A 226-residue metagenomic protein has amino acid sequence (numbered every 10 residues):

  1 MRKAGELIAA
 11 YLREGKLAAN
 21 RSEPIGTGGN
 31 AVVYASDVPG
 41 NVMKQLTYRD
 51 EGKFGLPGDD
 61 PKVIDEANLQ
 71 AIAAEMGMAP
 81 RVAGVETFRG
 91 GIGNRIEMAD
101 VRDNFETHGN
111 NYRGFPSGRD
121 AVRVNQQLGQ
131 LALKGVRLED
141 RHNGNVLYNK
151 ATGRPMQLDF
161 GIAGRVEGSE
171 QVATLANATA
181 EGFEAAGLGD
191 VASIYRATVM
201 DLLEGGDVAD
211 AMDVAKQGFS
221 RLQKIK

Functional and structural regions predicted by a protein language model:
A4-V38: ATP-binding glycine-rich phosphate-binding loop
T27-N68: ATP-binding glycine-rich loop module of kinase domains
A35-P39, D100, N149: Active-site beta-strand termini and strand-to-loop segments that position acidic
N41, M78, I96, R154-M156: Protein kinase-like catalytic core scaffold
A71, G77-V122: Conserved structural core of kinase catalytic domains
L133-N143: Catalytic-loop of the protein kinase fold
V136, N149-K226: C-lobe/activation-segment region of protein kinase-like
